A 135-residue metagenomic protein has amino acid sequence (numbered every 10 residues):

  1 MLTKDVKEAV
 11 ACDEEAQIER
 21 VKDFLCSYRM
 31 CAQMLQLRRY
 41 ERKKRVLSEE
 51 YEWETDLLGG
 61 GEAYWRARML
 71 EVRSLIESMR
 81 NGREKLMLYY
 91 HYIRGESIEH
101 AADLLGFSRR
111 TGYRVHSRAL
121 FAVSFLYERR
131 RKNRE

Functional and structural regions predicted by a protein language model:
M1-S78, E99-H100, S124-E135: N-terminal interaction/assembly modules
S78-M79, G106: Short, conserved sequence motifs enriched in acidic/basic residues, glycine, and aromatics that mark functional "hot
M79-E96: Short amphipathic alpha helix immediately N-terminal
R83-E84, R109, R131: Secondary-structure boundary/capping signal
R94-R110: Helix-turn-helix DNA-binding module
G106-L126: DNA-recognition helix of helix-turn-helix
